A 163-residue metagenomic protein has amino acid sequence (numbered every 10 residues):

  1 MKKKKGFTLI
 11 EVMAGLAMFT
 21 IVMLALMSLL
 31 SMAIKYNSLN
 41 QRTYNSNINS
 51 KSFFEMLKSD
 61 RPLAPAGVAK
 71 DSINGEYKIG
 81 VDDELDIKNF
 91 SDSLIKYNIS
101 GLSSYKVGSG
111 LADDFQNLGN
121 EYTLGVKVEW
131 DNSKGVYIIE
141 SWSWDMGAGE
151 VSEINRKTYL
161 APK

Functional and structural regions predicted by a protein language model:
M1-K3, I154-N155: Intrinsically disordered, low-complexity sequence elements enriched in Ser/Thr/Gly/Pro
K3-K51: Aliphatic-rich helix starts adjacent to a transmembrane/signal segment
S52-K163: Low-complexity, Gly/Pro-rich coil/beta segments used as flexible assembly/activation regions
